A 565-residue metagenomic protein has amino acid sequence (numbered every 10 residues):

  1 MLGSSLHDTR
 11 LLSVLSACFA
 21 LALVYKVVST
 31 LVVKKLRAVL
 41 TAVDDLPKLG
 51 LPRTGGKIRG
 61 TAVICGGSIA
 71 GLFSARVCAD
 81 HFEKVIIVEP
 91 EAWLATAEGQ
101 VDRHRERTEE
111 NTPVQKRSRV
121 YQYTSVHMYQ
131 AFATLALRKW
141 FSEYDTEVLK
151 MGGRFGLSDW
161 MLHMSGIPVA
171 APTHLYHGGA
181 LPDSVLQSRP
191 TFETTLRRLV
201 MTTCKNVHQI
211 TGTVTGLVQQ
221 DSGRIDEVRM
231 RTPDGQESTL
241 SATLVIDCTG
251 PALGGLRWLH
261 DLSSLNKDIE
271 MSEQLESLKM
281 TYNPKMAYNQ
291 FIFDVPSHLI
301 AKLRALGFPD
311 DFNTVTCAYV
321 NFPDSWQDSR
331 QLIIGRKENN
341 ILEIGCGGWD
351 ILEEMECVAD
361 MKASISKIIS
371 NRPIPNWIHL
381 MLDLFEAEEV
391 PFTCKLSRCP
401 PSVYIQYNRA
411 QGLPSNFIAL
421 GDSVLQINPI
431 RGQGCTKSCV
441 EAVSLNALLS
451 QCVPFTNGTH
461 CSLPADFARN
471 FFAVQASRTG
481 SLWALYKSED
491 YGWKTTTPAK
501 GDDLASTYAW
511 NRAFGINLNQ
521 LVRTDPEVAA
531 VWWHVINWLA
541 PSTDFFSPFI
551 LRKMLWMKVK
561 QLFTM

Functional and structural regions predicted by a protein language model:
L12-L15, A22, K26-L36, L40 (+1 more regions): C-terminal helical "tail/cap" subdomain of flavin- and related membrane-associated enzymes
T30-G60, G235: A short, basic/flexible loop-to-alpha-helix module at the beginning of a structural domain
L51-A70, I86: Beta1/beta-strand and adjacent pyrophosphate-binding region of the FAD-binding site in flavoprotein oxidoreductases
A79-S125: Glycine-rich FAD pyrophosphate-binding loop
T108, A131-P182: A conserved beta-strand/loop capping segment in the N-terminal third of enzymes that catalyze redox or closely related
S125-Y129, G179-L199, G250, G254: Short beta-strand to alpha-helix junction loop
T202-K367: Predominantly flavin-linked oxidoreductase catalytic cores and closely associated redox partners
N340-I341, G348-N470, V474-S477: FAD/FMN-dependent oxidoreductases across multiple families
